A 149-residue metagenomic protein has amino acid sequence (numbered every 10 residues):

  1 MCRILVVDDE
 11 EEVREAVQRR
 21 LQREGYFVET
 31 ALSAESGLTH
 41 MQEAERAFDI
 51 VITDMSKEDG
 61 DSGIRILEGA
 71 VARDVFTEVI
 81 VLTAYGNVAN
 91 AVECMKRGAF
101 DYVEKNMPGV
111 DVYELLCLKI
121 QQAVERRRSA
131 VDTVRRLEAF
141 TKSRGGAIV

Functional and structural regions predicted by a protein language model:
E11-T30: Two-component/phosphorelay signaling modules centered on CheY-like receiver
F27, T39, S56, D61-F76 (+1 more regions): Short amphipathic alpha-helix used as the core "switch/output" element in two-component signaling
A31-G37, V88: Conserved Asp/Asn-Gly motif in the active-site loop of CheY-like receiver
E45-I52, K57: Active-site beta3 strand of CheY-like receiver
V112-A130: Receiver (REC) domain switch/output surface
E125, V134-V149: C-terminal output/effector regions of signal-responsive regulators
